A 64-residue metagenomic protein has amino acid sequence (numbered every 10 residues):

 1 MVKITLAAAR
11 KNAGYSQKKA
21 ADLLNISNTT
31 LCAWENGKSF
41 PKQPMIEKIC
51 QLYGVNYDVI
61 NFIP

Functional and structural regions predicted by a protein language model:
I4-L23, K48: Short basic helix-loop element that most often maps to the first helix and adjoining turn of HTH DNA-binding modules
L6, A20-A21, L31-W34, I60: Conserved hydrophobic/aromatic packing and binding residues within compact polymer-binding modules
G14, K19, E35-K38, P64: Conserved functional loop/turn residues at catalytic and ligand-binding sites
L24, I63-P64: Conserved beta-strand edge residues that scaffold enzyme active sites
N25, P44-V59: DNA major-groove recognition helix of helix-turn-helix/homeodomain DNA-binding modules
I26-P41: Recognition helix of helix-turn-helix/homeodomain-like DNA-binding domains that insert into the DNA major groove
